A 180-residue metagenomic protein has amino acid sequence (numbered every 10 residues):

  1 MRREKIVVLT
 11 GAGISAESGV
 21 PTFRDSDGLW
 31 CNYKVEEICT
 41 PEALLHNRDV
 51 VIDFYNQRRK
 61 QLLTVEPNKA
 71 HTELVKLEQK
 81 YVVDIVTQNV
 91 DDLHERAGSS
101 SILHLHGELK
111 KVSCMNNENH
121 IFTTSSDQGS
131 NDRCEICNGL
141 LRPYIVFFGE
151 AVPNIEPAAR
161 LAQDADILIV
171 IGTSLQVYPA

Functional and structural regions predicted by a protein language model:
M1-A180: Conserved catalytic core of sirtuin-type NAD+-dependent deacylases
